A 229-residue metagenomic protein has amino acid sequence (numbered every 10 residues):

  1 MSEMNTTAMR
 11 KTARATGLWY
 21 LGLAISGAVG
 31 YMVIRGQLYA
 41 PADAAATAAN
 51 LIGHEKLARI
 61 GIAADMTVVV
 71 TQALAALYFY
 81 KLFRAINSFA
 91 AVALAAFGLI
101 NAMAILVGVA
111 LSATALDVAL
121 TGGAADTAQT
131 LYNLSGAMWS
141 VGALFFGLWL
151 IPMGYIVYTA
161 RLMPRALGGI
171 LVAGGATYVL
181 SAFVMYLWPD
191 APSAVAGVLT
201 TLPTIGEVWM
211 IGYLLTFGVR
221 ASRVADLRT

Functional and structural regions predicted by a protein language model:
M1-T229: Hydrophobic, aromatic-enriched alpha-helical segments typical of multi-pass transmembrane helices
